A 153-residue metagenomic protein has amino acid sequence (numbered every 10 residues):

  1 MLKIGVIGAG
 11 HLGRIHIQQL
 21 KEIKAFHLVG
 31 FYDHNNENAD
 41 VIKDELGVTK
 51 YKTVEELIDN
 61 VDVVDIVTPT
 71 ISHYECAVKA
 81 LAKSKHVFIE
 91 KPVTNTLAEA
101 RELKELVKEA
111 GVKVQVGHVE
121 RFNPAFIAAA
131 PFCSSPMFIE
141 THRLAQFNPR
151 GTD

Functional and structural regions predicted by a protein language model:
M1-E45: N-terminal Rossmann-like dinucleotide-binding module
H16, L46-E102: Beta-loop-alpha module in the N-terminal Rossmann-like domain of NAD(P)-dependent dehydrogenases, especially those
I23, N60, N123: Acidic-histidine catalytic/liganding microenvironments
V29, D62, M137: Conserved acidic residues
A39, C76, L103, A129: Aromatic/hydrophobic pocket-lining residues that form π-stacking "cages" and hydrophobic walls in ligand
E102-V119, P136-T141: Rossmann-fold dehydrogenase core element
E120-D153: Predominantly a Rossmann-like dinucleotide-binding segment in NAD(P)-dependent oxidoreductases
